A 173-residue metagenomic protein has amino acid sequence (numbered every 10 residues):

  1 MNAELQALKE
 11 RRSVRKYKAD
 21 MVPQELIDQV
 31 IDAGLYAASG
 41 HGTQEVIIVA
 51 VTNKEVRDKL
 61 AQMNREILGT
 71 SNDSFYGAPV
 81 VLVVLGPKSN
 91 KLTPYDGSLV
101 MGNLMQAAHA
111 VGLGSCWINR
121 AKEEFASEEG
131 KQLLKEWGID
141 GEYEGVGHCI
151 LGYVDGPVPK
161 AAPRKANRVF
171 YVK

Functional and structural regions predicted by a protein language model:
M1-K173: Acidic, surface-exposed loops and disordered segments
